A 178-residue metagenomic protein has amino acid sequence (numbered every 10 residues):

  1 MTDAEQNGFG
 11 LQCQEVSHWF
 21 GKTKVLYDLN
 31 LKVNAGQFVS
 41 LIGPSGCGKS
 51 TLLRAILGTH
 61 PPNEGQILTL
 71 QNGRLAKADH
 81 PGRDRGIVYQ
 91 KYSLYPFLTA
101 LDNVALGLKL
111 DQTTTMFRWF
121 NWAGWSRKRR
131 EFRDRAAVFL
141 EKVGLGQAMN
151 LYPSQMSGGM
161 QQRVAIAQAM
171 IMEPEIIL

Functional and structural regions predicted by a protein language model:
I42-P44: The feature captures the beta-strand-to-loop junction immediately N-terminal to the Walker
L57: Helix-to-loop junction immediately C-terminal to a conserved catalytic motif
G73-Q90, L110, W119-D134: ABC ATPase NBD coupling module
L98-G107, Q112-W119: Short coil-to-helix segment of the ABC ATPase nucleotide-binding domain corresponding to the Q-loop/switch region
L151-S154, M172: Conserved signature/switch motifs of ABC ATPase nucleotide-binding domains
I166: Hydrophobic anchor residue at the start of the ABC signature
